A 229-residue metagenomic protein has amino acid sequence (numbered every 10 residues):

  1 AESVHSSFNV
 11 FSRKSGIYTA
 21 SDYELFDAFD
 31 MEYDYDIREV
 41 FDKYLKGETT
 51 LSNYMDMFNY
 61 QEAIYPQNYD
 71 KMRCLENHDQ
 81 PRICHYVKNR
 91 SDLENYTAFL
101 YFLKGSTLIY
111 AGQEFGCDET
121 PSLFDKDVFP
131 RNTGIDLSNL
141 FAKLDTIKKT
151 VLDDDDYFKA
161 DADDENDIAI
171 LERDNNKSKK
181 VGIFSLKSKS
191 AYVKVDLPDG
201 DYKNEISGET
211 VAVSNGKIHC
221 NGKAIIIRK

Functional and structural regions predicted by a protein language model:
A1, R73, T107-A111: Hydrophobic faces of well-ordered beta-strands that scaffold small-molecule active sites in alpha/beta enzyme cores
A1-Q67, K71, N89-R90, F99 (+5 more regions): Active-site-proximal helices and loops of the catalytic beta/alpha 8
C84-V87: Short, solvent-exposed helix-loop connector elements
L100, K104-D118: Substrate-binding cleft of secreted/luminal carbohydrate-active enzymes
L108-G112, V181-F184, N204-E205, R228: Conserved active-site loop/cleft motifs that coordinate metal ions or position small ligands
A212-K229: C-terminal beta-strand-rich structural cap/linker in extracellular carbohydrate-active enzymes
